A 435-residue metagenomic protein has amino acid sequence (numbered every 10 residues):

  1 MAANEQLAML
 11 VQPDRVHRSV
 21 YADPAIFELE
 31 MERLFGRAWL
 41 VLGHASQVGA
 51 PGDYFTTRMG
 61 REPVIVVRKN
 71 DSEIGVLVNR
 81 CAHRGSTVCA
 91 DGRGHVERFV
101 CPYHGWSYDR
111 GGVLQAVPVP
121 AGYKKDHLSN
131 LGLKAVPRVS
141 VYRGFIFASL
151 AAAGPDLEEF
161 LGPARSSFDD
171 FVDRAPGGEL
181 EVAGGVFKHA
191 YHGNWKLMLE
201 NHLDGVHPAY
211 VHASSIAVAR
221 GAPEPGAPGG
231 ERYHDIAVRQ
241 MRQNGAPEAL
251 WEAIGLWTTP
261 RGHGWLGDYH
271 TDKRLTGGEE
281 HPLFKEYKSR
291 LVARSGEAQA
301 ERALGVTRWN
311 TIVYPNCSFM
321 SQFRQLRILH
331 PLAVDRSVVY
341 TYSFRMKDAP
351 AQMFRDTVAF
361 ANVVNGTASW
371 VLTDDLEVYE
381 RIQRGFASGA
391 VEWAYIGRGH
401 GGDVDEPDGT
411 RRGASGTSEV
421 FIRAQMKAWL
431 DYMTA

Functional and structural regions predicted by a protein language model:
M1-Q6, F168-F171: Short, flexible segments with low predicted structural confidence
N4-V20, G178-E179: Short, contiguous pre-domain boundary segments
D14-V64: Non-catalytic accessory segments flanking enzyme active sites
F35-W39, S86, H207: Generic structural signal for secondary-structure transition and capping sites
R37-G49, P118-G122, T307-V313: Short Pro/Gly-enriched beta-strand edge/turn motifs at strand-loop
Q47-S166: Rieske [2Fe-2S] iron-sulfur-binding domain
S140, F145-A435: C-terminal catalytic domain of Rieske-type non-heme iron oxygenases
